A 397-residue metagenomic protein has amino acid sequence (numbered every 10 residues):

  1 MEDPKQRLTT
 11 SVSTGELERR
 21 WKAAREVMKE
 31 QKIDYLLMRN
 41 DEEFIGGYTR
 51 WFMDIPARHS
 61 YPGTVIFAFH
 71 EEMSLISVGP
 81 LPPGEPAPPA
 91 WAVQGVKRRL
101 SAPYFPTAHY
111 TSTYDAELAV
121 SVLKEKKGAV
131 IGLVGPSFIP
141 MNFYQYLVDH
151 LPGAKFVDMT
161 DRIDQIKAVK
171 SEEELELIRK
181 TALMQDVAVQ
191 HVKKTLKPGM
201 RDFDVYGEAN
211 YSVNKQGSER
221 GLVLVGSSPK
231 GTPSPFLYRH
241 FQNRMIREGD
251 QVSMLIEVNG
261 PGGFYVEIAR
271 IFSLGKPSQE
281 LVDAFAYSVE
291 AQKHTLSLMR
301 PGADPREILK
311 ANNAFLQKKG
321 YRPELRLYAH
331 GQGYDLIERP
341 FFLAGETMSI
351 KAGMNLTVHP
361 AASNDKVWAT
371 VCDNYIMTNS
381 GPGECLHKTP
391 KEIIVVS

Functional and structural regions predicted by a protein language model:
M1-S397: Active-site neighborhoods and metal-handling regions in enzymes and metal-associated proteins
